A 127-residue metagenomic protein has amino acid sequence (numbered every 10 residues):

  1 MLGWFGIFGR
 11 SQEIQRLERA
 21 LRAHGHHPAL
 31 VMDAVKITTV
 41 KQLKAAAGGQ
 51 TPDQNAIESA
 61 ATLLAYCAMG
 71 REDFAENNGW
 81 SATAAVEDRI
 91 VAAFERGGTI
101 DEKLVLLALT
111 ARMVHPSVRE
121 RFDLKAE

Functional and structural regions predicted by a protein language model:
M1-F5: Hydrophobic membrane-targeting and insertion signals
G6-D53: Short terminal alpha-helical segments
G6-G9, A75, D123: Compositionally biased, low-structure terminal segments
Q12-E13, F74, D88: Amphipathic alpha-helical interaction segments
E18, A34-K44, N55-A65, A82-V86 (+2 more regions): Amphipathic alpha-helical segments in structured regions that serve as interaction surfaces
H26-D33, A46-N55, R71-W80, F94-L104: Charged, low-complexity interaction regions
G79-E127: Amphipathic alpha-helical binding modules
